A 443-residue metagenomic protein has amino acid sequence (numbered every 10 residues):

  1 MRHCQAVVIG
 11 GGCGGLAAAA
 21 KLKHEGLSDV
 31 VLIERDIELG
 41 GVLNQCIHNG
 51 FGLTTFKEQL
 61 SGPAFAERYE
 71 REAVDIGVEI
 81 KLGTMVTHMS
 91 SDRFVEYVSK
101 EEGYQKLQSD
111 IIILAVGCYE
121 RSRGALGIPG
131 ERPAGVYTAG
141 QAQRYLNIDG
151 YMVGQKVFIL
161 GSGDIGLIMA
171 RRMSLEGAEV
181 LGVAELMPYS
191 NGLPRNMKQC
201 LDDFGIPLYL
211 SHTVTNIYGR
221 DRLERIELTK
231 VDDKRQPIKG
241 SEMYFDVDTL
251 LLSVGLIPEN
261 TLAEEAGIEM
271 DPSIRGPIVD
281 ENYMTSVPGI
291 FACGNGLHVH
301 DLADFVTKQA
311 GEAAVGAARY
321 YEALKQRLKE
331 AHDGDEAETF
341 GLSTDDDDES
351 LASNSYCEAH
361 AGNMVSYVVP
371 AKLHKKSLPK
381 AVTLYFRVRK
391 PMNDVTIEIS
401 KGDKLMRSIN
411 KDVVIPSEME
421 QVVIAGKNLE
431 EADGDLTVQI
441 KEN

Functional and structural regions predicted by a protein language model:
M1-I9, E67-G154, D232-G240, L251 (+1 more regions): FAD-binding core/adjacent interface of flavoenzyme oxidoreductases
R2-R68, V153-M197: Beta1-alpha1 glycine-rich phosphate/pyrophosphate-binding loop at the start of Rossmann-like nucleotide-binding domains
A73-S91, V95-Y97, S174-T261, K380-D412: A Rossmann-like FAD-binding core segment of flavoenzymes
Y104-Q105, I111-L208, T213-R222, A292 (+1 more regions): Predominantly flavin-linked oxidoreductase catalytic cores and closely associated redox partners
V136-L146, T249-H300: FAD-site-proximal beta/loop scaffold in flavoenzymes
C293-A331, G341-D348, A359: A conserved FAD-binding loop/helix module that cradles the flavin
Q326-N393: Surface beta-strand/loop "capping" patches
L384, I397, I424-N443: Short, aromatic- and glycine-rich surface loops/edge beta-strands on solvent-exposed regions
